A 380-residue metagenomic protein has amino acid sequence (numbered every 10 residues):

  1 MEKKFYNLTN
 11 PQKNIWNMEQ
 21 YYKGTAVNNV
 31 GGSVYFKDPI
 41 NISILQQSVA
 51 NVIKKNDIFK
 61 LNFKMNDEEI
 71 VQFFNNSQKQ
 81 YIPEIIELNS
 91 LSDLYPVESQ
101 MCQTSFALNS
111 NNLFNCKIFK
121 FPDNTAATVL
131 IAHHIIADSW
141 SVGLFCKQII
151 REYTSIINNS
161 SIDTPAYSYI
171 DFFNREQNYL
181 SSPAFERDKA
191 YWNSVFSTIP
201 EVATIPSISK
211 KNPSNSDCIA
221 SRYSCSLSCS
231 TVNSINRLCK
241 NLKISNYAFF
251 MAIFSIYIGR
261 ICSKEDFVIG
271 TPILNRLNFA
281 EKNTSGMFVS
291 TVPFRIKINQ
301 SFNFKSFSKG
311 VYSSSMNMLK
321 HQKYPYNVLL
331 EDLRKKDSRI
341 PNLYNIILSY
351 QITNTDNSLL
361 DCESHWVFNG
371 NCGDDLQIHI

Functional and structural regions predicted by a protein language model:
E2-F74, L91-Y179, P200-P206, K309-E331 (+1 more regions): Acyl-group handoff/entry surfaces in thioester-processing enzymes
E2-K4, E19-V30, D57-F59, S110 (+4 more regions): His-Asp-centered acyl/peptidyl-transfer active-site segments
M18-V27, D188-I244: Flexible, P/S/T/G-rich "lid" or insertion loops adjacent to the active sites of thioester-utilizing
S33-F36, E84-E87, R222-S228: Short amphipathic
D67-E68, I156-D163, A184, A190 (+5 more regions): Proline-centered turn/helix-capping motifs that create local helix->coil transitions or kinks
S77-E84: Short, charged/polar, Gly/Pro-enriched secondary-structure boundary elements
S141, C146-K147, N246-F254: Short amphipathic alpha-helical segments
E363-I380: Low-complexity, glycine/alanine/valine/leucine- and proline-rich hydrophobic stretches
